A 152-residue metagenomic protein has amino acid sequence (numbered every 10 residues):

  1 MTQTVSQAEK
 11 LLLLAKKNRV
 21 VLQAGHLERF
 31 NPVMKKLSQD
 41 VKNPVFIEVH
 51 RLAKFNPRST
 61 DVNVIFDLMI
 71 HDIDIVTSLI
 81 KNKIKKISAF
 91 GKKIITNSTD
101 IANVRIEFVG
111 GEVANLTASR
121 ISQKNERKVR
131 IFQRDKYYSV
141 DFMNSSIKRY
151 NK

Functional and structural regions predicted by a protein language model:
M1-H26: Beta-strand-loop-alpha-helix segment that lines the small-molecule cofactor/substrate pocket of alpha/beta enzymes
M1-T2, E28-F30, R120-Q123: Short beta->alpha connector loops
V5-A8, M34-K35, K128: Conserved strand-to-helix beginnings and helix N-cap segments that scaffold or border functional pockets
V21-A24, E28-I95: Predominantly a Rossmann-like dinucleotide-binding segment in NAD(P)-dependent oxidoreductases
I73-S146: Contiguous beta-strand/loop segments that form the cofactor/metal-binding neighborhood of enzyme cores
Y150-K152: A structural signal for the main folded, soluble domain(s) of proteins
